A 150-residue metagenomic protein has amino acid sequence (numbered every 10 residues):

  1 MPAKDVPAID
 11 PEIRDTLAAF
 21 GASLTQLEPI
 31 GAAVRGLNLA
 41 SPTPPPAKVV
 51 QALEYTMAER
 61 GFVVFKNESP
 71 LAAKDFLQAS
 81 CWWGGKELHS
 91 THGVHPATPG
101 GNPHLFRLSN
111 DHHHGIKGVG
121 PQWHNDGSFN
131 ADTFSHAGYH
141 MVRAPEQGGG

Functional and structural regions predicted by a protein language model:
P2-G150: Non-heme Fe(II) oxygenase catalytic core, chiefly the N-lobe of the double-stranded beta-helix
